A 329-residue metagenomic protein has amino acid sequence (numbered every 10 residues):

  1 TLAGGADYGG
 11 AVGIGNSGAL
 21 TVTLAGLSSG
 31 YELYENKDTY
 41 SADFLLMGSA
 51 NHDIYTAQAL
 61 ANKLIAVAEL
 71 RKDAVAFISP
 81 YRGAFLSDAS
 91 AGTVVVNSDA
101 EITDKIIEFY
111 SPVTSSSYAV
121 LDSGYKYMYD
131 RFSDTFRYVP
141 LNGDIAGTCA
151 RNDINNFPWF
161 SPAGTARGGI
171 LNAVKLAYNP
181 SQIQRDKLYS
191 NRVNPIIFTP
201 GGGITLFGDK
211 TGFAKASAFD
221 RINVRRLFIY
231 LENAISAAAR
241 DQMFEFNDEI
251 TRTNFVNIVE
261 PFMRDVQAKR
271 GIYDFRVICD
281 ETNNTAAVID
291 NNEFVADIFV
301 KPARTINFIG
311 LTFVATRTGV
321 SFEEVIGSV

Functional and structural regions predicted by a protein language model:
T1-V329: Structured, hydrophobic secondary-structure cores that serve as assembly/anchoring elements
